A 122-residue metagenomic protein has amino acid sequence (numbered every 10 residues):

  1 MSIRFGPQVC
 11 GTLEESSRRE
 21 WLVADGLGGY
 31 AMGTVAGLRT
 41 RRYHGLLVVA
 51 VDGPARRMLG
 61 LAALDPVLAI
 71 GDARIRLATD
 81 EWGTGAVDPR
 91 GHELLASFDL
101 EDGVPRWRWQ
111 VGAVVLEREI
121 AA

Functional and structural regions predicted by a protein language model:
M1-A122: Terminal accessory carbohydrate-recognition/targeting modules of carbohydrate-active enzymes
